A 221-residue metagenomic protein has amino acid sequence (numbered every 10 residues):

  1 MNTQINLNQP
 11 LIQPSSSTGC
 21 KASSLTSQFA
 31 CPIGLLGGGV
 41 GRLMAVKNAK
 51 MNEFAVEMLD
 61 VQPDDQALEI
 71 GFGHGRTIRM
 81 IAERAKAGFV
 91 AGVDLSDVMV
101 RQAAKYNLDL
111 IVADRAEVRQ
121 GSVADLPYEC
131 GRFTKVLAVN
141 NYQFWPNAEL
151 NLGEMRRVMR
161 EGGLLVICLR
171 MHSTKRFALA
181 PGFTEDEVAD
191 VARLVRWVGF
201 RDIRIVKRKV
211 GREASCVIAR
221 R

Functional and structural regions predicted by a protein language model:
V46-D65: Conserved alpha-helix/loop element of class I SAM-dependent methyltransferases that forms part of the SAM/SAH-binding
D64, M159-L165: Short glycine-dipeptide loop
Q66-D125: Class I SAM-dependent methyltransferase SAM/SAH-binding core
A124-V136: A short acidic, Gly/Pro-enriched loop at the edge of an enzyme's catalytic core that lines a small-molecule cofactor
T134-A148: A short SAM/SAH-binding and catalytic strip from SAM-dependent methyltransferases
E149-E161: A short glycine-rich, Lys/Arg-flanked "PGG" loop and its adjoining helix->strand segment in the class I
L164-A192: Conserved class I S-adenosyl-L-methionine
K207-R221: Core SAM-dependent methyltransferase catalytic element
